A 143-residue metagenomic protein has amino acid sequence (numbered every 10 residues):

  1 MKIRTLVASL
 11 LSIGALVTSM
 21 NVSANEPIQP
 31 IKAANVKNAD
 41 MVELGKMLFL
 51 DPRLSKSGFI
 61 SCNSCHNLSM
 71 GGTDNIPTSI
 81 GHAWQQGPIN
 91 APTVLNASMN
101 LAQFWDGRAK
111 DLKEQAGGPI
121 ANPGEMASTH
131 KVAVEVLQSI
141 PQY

Functional and structural regions predicted by a protein language model:
K2-L6, M20-Y143: Periplasmic c-type cytochrome electron-transfer domains
A8-T18: Bacterial N-terminal signal peptides
